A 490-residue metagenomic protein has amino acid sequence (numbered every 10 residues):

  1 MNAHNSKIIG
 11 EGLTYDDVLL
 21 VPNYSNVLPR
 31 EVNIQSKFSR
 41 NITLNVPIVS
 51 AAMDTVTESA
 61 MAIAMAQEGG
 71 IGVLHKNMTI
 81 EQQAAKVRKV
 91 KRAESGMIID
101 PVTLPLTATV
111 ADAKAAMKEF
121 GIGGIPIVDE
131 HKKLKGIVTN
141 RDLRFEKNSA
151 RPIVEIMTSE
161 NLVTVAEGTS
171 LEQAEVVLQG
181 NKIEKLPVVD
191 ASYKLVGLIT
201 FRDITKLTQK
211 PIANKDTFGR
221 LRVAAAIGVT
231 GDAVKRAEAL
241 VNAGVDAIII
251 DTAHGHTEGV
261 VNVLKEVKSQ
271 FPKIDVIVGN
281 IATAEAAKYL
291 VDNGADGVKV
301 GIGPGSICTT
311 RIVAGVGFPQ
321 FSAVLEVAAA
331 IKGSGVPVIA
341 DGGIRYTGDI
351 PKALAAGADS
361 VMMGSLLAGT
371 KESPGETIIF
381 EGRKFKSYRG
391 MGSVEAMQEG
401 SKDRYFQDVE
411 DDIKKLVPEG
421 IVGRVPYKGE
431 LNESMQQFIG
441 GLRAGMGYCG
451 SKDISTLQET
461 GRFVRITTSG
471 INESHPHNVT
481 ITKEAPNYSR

Functional and structural regions predicted by a protein language model:
M1-Y24, L104-P105, V165-A166, Q173-V176 (+3 more regions): Alpha/beta catalytic cores of nucleotide-metabolism and tRNA/nucleoside-modifying enzymes
R30, T79-R88, E146-A150, S170 (+6 more regions): Active-site-adjacent beta->alpha loops and helix N-cap segments on the catalytic face of soluble alpha/beta enzymes
R30-L44, A51-M53, Q82-F120, I127-D129 (+5 more regions): Bateman/CBS regulatory modules and CBS-like beta-alpha motifs in cytosolic regions of diverse proteins
T43-I48, G96-P101, E160, D216-A226 (+3 more regions): Short beta-strand/loop segments at the ligand-binding rim of alpha/beta enzyme cores
A60-I63, K235-A243, A282-V300, A340 (+1 more regions): Catalytic cores of alpha/beta
Q67-Q82, V245-T257, D296-A314, I344-I378: Glycine-rich phosphate-binding active-site loops on the catalytic face of alpha/beta enzymes
L74-N77, T103-L104, G124-P126, T164-V165 (+6 more regions): Catalytic beta/alpha-barrel core
K76-K91, I127, H131-L143, K147 (+4 more regions): Terminal amphipathic helices with adjacent charged low-complexity linkers/tails
